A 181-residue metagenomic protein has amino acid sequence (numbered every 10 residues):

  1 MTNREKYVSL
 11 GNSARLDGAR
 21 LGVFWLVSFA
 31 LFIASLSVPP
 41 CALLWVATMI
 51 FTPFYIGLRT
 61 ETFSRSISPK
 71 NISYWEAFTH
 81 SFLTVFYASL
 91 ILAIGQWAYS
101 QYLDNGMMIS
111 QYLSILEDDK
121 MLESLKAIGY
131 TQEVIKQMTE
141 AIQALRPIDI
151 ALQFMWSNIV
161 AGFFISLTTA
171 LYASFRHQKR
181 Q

Functional and structural regions predicted by a protein language model:
M1-S66: Transmembrane alpha-helical insertion/packing segments
M1-Y7, A173-Q181: Short, charged juxtamembrane terminal tails flanking transmembrane helices
N12-L16, R20, T79-I91: Alpha-helical transmembrane segments of multi-pass membrane proteins
R20, F24, S28, F32 (+6 more regions): Alpha-helical transmembrane segments of multipass membrane proteins
S64-V85: Alpha-helical transmembrane segments with an aromatic anchor "belt"
F82-I109: C-terminal halves and exits of single transmembrane alpha-helices
L103-A144: Membrane-interface interhelical loops and short interface/amphipathic helices in multi-pass inner-membrane
Q137-F163: Individual transmembrane alpha-helix segments
